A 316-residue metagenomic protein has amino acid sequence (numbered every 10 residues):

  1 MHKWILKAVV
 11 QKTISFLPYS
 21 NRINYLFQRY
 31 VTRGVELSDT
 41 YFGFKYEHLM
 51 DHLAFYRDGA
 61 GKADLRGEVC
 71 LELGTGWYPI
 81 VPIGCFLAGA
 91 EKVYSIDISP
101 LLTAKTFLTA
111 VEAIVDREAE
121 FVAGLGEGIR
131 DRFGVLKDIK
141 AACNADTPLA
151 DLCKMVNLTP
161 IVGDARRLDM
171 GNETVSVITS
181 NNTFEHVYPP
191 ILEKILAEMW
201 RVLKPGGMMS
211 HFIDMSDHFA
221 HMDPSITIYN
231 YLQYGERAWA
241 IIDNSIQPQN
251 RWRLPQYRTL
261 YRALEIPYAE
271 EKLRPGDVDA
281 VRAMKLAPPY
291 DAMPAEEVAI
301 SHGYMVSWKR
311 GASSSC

Functional and structural regions predicted by a protein language model:
L65-W77: Conserved class I S-adenosyl-L-methionine
L87, E91-L158: Class I S-adenosyl-L-methionine-dependent methyltransferase module
R166-I178: A short acidic, Gly/Pro-enriched loop at the edge of an enzyme's catalytic core that lines a small-molecule cofactor
S176-P190: A short SAM/SAH-binding and catalytic strip from SAM-dependent methyltransferases
E193-P205: A short glycine-rich, Lys/Arg-flanked "PGG" loop and its adjoining helix->strand segment in the class I
M208-G235: Conserved class I S-adenosyl-L-methionine
A240-L254: Acceptor-substrate binding/catalytic loop of class I
T259-R262, Y268-C316: A C-terminal cap/extension of S-adenosyl-L-methionine-dependent methyltransferases that defines the acceptor-substrate
